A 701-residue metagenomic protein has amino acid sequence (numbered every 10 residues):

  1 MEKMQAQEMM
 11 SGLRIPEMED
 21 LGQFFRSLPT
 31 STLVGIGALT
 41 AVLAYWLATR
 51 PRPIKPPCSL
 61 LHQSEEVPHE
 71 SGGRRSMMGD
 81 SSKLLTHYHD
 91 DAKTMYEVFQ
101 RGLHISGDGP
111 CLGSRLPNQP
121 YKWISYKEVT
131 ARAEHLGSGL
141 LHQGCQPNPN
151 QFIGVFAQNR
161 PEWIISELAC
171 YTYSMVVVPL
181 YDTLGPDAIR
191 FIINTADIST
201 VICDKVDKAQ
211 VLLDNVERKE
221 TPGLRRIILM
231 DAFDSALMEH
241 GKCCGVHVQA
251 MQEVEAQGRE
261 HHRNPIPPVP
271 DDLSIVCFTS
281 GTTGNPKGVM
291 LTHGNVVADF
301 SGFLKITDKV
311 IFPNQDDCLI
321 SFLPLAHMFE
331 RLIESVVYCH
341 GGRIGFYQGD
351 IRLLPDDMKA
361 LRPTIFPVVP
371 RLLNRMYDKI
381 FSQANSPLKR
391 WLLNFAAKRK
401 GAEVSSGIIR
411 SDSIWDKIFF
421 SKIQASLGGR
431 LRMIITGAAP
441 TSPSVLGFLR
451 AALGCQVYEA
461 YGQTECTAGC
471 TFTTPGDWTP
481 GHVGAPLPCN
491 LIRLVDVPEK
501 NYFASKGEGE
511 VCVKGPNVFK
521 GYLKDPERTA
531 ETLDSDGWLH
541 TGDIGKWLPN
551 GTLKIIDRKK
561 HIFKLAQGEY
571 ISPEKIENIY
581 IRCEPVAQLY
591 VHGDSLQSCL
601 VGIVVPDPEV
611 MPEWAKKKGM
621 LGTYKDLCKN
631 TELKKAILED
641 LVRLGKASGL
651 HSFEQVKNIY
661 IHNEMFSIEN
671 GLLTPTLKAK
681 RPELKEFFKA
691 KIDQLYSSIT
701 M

Functional and structural regions predicted by a protein language model:
E2-G72, T172-E253, A636-V642: Structural core segment of the AMP-binding/adenylate-forming
P51, V246-M251, T364-P367, M376-T479 (+1 more regions): Gly/Ser/Thr-rich phosphate-binding loop
H87-D91, D108-L168, G185-I193, A250-Q252: Conserved AMP-binding/adenylate-forming core of the ANL superfamily
G107-P110, G245-Q249, E253-F278, N285 (+1 more regions): Conserved pre-ATP/AMP-binding loop-to-beta segment of ANL
S125-K127, S274-S301: Conserved AMP-binding A3 loop
V297-S321, L325-F420, R430, A452: Conserved AMP-binding/adenylation subdomain of ANL enzymes
V497-K506, E510-L565: Conserved ATP-binding/catalytic segment of the ANL
Q588-Y590, L638-M701: Conserved C-terminal "lid"/linker of ANL adenylate-forming enzymes
